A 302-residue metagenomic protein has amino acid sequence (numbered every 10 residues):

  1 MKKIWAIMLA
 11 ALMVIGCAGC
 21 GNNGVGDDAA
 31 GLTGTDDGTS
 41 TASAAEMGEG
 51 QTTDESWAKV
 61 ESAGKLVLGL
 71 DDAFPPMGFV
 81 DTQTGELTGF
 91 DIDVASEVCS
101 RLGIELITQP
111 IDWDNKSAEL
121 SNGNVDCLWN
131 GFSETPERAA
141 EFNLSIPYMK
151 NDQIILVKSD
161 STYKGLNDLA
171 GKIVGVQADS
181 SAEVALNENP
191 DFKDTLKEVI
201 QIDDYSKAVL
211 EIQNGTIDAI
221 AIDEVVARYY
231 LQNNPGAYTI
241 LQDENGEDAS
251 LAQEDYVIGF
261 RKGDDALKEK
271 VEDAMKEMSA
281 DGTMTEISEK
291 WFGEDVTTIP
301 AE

Functional and structural regions predicted by a protein language model:
I15-G19: C-terminal motif of bacterial Sec signal peptides marking the signal peptidase cleavage site
G21-N23, G34, A42-G50, I92-R101 (+3 more regions): Extended ligand-binding regions for polar small-molecule ligands
G24-V25, A44-S56, S62, S181-I200 (+2 more regions): Ligand-binding clefts/hinges and TM-proximal coupling segments of bilobed small-molecule sensing domains
D28-G131: Extracytoplasmic small-molecule ligand-binding "clamshell" domains of the periplasmic binding protein/Venus flytrap
V67-A73, L87-S100, F132, N151-V209 (+2 more regions): Bilobed "Venus flytrap"/periplasmic-binding protein-like clamshell domains and structurally analogous long
S96, S100, E105-D168, L251: Acidic, polar ligand-binding/catalytic clefts
N115, F132-A140, V184-P190, Q213-N214 (+2 more regions): A ligand-binding cleft/hinge motif common to bilobed small-molecule-binding domains
K150-V157, Q232-D273, E294-E302: Periplasmic-binding protein-like
